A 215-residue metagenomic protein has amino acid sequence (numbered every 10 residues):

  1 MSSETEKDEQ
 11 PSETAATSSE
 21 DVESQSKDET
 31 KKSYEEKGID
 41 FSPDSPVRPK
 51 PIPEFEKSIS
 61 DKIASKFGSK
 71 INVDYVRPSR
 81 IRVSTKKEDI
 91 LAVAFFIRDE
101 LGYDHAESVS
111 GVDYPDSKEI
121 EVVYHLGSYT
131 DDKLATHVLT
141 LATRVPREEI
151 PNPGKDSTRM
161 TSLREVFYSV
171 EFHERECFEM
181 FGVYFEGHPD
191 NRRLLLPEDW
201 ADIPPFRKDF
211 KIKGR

Functional and structural regions predicted by a protein language model:
S2-R215: Conserved helix-adjacent loop modules within structured domains
